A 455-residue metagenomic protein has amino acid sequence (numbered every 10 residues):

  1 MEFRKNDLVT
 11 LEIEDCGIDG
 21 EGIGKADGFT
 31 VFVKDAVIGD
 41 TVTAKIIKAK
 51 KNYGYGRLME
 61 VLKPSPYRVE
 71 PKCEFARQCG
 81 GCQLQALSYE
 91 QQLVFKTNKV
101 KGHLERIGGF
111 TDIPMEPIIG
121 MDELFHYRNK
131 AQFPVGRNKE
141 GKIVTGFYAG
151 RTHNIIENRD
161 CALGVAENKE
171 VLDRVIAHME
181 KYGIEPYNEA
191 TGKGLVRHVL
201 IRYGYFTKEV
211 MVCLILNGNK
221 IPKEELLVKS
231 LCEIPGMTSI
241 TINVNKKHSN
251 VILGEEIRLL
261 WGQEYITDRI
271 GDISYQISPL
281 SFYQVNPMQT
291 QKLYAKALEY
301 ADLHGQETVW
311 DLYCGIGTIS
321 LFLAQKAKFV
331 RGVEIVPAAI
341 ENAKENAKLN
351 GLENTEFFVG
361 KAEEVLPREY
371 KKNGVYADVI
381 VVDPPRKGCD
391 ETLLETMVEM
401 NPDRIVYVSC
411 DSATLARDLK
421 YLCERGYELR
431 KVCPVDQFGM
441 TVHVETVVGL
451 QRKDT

Functional and structural regions predicted by a protein language model:
M1-F75, E356-F357, A362-E364: Terminal RNA-binding accessory module
E2-T10, I18, K223-I234, T238-T455: Rossmann-like S-adenosyl-L-methionine
G22-D27, G146-A149, C213-I215, A343: Short, acidic/hydrophobic/Gly-rich beta-strand patch recurrent on exposed beta strands that often constitutes part
G24, G39, C82, V199 (+3 more regions): Residue-level signal for inorganic ion chemistry
K45-A49, P134-N138, R202-F206, K453: Short beta-strand micro-motifs enriched in acidic
M59-P71, R77-P186, F206, I221: Extended interfacial segments that mediate partner engagement and assembly in macromolecular machines
E116-L124, E189-A190, R197-H198, R202 (+1 more regions): Short, solvent-exposed loop/turn elements at beta->coil junctions and helix N-caps that rim active or binding pockets
I201, K208-N217, S274-S278, V379: Short, aliphatic-rich beta-strand segments
